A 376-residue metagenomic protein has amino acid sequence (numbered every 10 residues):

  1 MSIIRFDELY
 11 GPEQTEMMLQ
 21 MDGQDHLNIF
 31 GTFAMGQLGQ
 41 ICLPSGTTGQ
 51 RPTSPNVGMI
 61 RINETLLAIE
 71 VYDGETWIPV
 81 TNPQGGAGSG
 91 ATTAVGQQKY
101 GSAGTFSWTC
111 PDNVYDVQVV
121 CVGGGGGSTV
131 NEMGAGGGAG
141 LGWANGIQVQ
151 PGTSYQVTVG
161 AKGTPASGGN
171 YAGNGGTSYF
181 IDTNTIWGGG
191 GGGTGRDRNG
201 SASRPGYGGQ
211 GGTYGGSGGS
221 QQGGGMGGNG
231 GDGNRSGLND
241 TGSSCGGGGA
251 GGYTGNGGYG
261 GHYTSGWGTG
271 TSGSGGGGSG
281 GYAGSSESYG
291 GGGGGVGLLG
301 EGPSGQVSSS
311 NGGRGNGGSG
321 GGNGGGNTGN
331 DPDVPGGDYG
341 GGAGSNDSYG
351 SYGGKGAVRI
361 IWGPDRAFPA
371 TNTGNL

Functional and structural regions predicted by a protein language model:
M1-F6, Q14-E16, Q24, F30-G31 (+14 more regions): Surface-exposed or flexible loop/turn and strand-edge residues in extracellular/cell-surface modules
I3-F6, Q24-T48, V71-S102, G252 (+2 more regions): Glycine-rich, low-complexity segments
I3-I4, G31-L66, G315-G329, L376: Extracellular/surface-exposed low-complexity repeats and stalk/linker segments enriched in Gly/Pro and small polar
P12-M18, T47-P55, Y100-N113, P165 (+1 more regions): Surface-exposed ligand/attachment interfaces on beta-rich extracellular proteins
C42, R51-Y72, V120, G273 (+2 more regions): Short hydrophobic/aromatic-rich beta-strand motifs
K99-S107, C121-D182, G195-S201, G295 (+2 more regions): Glycine-rich strand-loop-strand elements at beta-sheet edges
D112-Q118, G152-T153: Extended extracellular/luminal ectodomain segments enriched in beta-structured repeat modules
A139, A172-G175, P205-G211, G215-D240 (+4 more regions): Collagen triple-helix signature
